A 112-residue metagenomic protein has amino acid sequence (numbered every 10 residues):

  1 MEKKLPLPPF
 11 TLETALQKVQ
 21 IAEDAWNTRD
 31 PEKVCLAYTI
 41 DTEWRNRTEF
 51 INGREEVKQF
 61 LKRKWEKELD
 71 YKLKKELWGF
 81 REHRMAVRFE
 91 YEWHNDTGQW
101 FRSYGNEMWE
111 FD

Functional and structural regions predicted by a protein language model:
M1-P9, W44-I51: Charged, low-complexity, helix/coiled-coil-prone segments
E2-F10, Q59-D112: A beta-strand edge to alpha-helix "cap/lid" segment located at domain peripheries
T14-Q17, P31-R84: A solvent-exposed, acidic/Ser-Thr-rich amphipathic alpha-helical stretch
